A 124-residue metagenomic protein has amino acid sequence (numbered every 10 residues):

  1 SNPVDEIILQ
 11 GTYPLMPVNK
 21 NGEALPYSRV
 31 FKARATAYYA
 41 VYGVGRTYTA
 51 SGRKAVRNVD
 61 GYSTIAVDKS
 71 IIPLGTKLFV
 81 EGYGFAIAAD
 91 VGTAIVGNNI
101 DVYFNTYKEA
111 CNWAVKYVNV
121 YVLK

Functional and structural regions predicted by a protein language model:
P3, I8-K124: Solvent-exposed, well-ordered loop and adjacent helix/strand elements within mature globular domains that form
